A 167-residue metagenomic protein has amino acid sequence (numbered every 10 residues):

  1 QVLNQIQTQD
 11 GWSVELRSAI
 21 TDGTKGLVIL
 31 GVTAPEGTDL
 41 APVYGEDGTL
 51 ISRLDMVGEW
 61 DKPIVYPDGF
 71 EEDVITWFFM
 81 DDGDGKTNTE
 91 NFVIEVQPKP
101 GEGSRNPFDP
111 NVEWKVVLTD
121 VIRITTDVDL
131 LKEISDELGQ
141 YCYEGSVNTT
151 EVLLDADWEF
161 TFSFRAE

Functional and structural regions predicted by a protein language model:
Q1-E167: Alpha-helical, hydrophobic structural elements that either
